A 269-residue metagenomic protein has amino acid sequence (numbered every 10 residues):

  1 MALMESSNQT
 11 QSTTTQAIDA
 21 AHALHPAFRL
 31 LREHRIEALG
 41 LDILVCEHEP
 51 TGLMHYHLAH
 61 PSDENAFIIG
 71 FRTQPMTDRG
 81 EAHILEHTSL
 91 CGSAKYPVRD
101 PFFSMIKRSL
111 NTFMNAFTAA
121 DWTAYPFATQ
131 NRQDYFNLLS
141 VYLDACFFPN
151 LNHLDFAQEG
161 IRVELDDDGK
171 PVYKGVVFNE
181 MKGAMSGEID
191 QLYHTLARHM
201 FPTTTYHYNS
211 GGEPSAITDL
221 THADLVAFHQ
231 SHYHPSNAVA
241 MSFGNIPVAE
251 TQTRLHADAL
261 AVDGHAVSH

Functional and structural regions predicted by a protein language model:
A2-P26, Q74, T88-H269: Charge-rich, well-structured scaffold segments of protease-associated domains
L3-S62: N- or domain-start disorder-to-order transition segments that initiate the globular core
V45, Y56, I68-G70, P126 (+1 more regions): Structured core elements
H48, H57-A59, F71, A116 (+1 more regions): Pocket-edge structural micro-motifs
D63-F67: Short, conserved catalytic-motif segment at the N-terminal edge
I69-G80: Short pre-active-site segment immediately N-terminal to the catalytic Zn-binding motif
R79-C91: Active-site recognition of the HExxH zinc-binding catalytic motif
